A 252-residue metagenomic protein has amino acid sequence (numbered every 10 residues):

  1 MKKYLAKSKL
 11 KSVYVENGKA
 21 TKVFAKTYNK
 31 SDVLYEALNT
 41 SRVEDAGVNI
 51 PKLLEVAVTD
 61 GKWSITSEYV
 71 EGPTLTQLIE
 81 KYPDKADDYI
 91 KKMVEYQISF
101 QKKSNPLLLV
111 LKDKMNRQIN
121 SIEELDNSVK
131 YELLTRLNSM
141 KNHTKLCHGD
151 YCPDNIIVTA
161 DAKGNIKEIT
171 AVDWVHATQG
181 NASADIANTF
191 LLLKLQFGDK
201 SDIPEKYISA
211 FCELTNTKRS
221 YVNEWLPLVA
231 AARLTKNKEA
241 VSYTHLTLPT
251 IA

Functional and structural regions predicted by a protein language model:
K9-V33: ATP-binding glycine-rich loop module of kinase domains
G47-E55: Conserved HxN/HPN-centered segment at the entrance to the catalytic loop of eukaryotic protein kinase-like domains
L54-W63: Short beta-strand micro-motifs within the conserved protein kinase catalytic domain, predominantly in the N-lobe
K62-P73: Conserved short submotifs of the Hanks-type protein kinase catalytic core that shape the nucleotide-binding pocket
T76-L111: Conserved kinase catalytic-core helix
K102-G149, P153, I157-A162, I166: An alpha-helical support segment within catalytic cores of ATP-dependent transferases
D185-T215, A230-V241: Active-site activation/catalytic loop segments of kinase-like enzymes and analogous catalytic loops in related
T244-T250: Conserved small/polar residues in nucleotide/adenosyl-binding loops
